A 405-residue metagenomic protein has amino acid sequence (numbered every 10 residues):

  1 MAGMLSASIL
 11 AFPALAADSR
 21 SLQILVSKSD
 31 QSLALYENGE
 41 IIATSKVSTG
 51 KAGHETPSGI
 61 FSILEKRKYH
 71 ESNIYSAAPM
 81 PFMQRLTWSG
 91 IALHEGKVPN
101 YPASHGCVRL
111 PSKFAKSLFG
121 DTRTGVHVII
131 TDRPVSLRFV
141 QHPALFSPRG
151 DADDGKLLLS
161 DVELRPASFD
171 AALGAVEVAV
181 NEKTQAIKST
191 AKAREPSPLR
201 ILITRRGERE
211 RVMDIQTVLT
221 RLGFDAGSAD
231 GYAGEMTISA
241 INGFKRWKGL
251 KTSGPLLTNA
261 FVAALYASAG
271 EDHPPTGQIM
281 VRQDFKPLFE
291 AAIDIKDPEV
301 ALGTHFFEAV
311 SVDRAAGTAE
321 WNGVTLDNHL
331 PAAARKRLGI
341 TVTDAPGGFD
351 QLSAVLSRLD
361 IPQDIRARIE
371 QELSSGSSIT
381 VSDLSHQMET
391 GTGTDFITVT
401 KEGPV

Functional and structural regions predicted by a protein language model:
M1-I9: Bacterial N-terminal signal peptides
F12-K51, R246, T252, T258-G303 (+1 more regions): Cell wall/extracellular polymer interaction/catalysis modules
A16-S19, K51-I60, R67-A172, A334-V405: Exported/periplasmic cell-wall-interacting domains
S19-S21, K28-D30, I42-T44, T56-I60 (+10 more regions): Extracytoplasmic
R20-S21, K97-H105, P198-E208, F224-G231 (+2 more regions): Second-shell loop/turn segments in exported
N38, K68, S112-R123, H127-I130 (+4 more regions): Sec-exported extracytoplasmic/periplasmic mature domains
F146-S228: Acidic, Ser/Thr/Pro/Gly-enriched interdomain connector segments
L202-V212, T217-A267: Short acidic, glycine/serine/threonine-rich helix-capping segments at coil-helix boundaries
